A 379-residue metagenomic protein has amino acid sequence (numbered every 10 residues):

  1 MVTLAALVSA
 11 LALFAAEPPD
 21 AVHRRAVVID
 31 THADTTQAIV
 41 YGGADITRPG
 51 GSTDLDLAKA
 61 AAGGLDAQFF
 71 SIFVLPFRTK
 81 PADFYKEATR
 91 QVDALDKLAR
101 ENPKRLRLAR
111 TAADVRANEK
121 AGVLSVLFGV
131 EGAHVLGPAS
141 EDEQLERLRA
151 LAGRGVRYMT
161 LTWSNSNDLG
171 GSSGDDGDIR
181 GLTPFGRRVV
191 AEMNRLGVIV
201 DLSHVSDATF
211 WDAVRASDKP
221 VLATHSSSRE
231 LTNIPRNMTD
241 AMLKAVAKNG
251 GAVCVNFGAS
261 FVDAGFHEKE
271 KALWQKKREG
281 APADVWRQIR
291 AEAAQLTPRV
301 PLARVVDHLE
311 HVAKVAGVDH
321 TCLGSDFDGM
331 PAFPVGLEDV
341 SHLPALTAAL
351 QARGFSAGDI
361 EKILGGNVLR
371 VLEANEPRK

Functional and structural regions predicted by a protein language model:
M1-L4, A216, K248: Short, solvent-exposed loop/turn segments at the edges of secondary structure
V2-A12: Bacterial N-terminal signal peptides
F14-R180, N233-K379: N-terminal hydrophobic targeting/anchoring segments and the immediately downstream early-domain regions of hydrolases
G153-N237: Divalent metal-binding pocket/active-site signature
